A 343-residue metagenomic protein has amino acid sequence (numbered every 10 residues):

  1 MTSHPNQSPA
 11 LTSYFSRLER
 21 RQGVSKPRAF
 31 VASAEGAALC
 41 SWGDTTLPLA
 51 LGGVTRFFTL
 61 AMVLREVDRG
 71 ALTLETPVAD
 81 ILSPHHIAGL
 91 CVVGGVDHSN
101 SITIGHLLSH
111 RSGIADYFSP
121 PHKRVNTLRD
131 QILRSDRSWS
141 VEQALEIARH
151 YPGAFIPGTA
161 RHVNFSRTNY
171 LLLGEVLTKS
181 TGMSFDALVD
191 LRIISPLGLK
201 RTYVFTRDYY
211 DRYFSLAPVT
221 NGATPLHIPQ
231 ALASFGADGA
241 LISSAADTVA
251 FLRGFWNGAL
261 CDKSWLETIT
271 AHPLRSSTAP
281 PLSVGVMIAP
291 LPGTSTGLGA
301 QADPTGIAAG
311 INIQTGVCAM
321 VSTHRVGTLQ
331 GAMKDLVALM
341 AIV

Functional and structural regions predicted by a protein language model:
M1-F15, R20, H106-W139: Extended low-complexity intrinsically disordered regions
M1-S41, T46-A50, D80, T178 (+4 more regions): Catalytic loop of the DD-peptidase/beta-lactamase superfamily, centered on the K-T-G motif and neighboring
P9, F57-A61, T76, I102-G105 (+2 more regions): A structural signal for well-ordered alpha-helical segments within the folded catalytic domains of diverse enzymes
F15, A50-V78, L173-T178, T248 (+1 more regions): Active-site SXXK
V24-K26, R69, T73-E75, A160: Short secondary-structure junction motifs
R28-A29, A38-S41, P48, V92-V96 (+3 more regions): Catalytic-site signature segments of enzymes, centered on catalytic residues
G53, L82, R167: Ligand-binding clamshell of periplasmic/extracellular solute-binding protein-like
D68-S119, H150-Y151, E175, K179-A223 (+1 more regions): Active-site helix/loop module of the DD-peptidase/beta-lactamase fold, centered on the serine-lysine SxxK catalytic
